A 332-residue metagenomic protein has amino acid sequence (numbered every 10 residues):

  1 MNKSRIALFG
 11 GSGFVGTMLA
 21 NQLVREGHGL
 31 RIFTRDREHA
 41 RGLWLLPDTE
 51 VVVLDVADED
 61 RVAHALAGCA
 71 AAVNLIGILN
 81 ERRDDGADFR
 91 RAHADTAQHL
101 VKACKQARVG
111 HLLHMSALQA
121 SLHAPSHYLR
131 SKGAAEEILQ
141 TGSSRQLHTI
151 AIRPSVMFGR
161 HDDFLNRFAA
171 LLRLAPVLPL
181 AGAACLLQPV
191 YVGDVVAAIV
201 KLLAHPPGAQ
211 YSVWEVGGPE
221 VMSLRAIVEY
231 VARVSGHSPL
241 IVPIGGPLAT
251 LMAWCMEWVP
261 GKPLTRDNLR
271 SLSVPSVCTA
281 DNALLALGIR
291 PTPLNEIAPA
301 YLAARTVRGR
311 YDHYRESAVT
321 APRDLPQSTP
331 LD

Functional and structural regions predicted by a protein language model:
K3-H28: N-terminal Rossmann NAD(P)H-binding glycine-rich loop of SDR-like oxidoreductase domains
F9, F33, L75-I76, L112-L118 (+1 more regions): SDR active-site strand-loop-helix element
E38-Q106, L118-A124: NAD(P)H-binding glycine-rich loop region in Rossmannoid oxidoreductase-like domains and their noncatalytic homologs
E81, L118-R130, V156-D162: Conserved catalytic-site region of short-chain dehydrogenase/reductase
R90-A94, L113, K132: Short alpha-helix in the Rossmann-fold core of NAD(P)-dependent oxidoreductases
E137-D163, A170: Conserved beta-loop-beta element that borders a ligand/cofactor-binding pocket
D163-L165, G182-A204, Y211-E215: Substrate-positioning beta->alpha
L202-T265, T279-D332: Mid/C-terminal beta-alpha module of Rossmann-like enzyme folds, strongest in SDR-family dehydrogenases/epimerases
